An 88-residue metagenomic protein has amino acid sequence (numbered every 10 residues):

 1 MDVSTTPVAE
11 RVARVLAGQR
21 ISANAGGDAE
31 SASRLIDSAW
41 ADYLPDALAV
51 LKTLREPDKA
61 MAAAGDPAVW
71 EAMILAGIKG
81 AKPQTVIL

Functional and structural regions predicted by a protein language model:
D2-D28, L35, A49-I74, A81-L88: Amphipathic alpha-helical oligomerization segments
S38: Short basic-aromatic helix/loop recognition motifs at nucleic-acid and histone-peptide binding interfaces
